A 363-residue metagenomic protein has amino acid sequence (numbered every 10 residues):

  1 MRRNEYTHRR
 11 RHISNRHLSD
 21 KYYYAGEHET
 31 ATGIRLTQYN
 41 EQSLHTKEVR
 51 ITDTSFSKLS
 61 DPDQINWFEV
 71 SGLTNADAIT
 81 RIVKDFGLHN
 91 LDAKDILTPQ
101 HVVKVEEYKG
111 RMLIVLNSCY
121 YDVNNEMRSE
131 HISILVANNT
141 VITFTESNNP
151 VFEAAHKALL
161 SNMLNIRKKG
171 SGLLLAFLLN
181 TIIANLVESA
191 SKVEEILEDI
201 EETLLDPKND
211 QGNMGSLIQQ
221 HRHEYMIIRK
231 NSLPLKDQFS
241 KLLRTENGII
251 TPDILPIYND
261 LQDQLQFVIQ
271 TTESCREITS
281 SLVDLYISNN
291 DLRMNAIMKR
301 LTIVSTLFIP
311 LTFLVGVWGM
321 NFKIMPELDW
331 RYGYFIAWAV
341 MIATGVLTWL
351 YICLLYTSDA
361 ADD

Functional and structural regions predicted by a protein language model:
M1-R244, I249-T251, I257-D260, Q264-I269 (+1 more regions): Peripheral, non-transmembrane regulatory/ligand-interaction domains of membrane transport proteins
K84, G316, C353: Short polybasic/polar patches that bind polyanions
Q266-S305: Membrane-interface, cytosolic juxtamembrane amphipathic helix immediately N-terminal to a transmembrane helix, enriched
I287, F322-M325, L354: Juxtamembrane transmembrane-helix termini
R293-P326, F335-G345: Bilayer-spanning, highly hydrophobic alpha-helical transmembrane segments
T348-L355: Membrane-helix cytosolic exit motif
Y356-D363: Conserved small/polar residues in nucleotide/adenosyl-binding loops
